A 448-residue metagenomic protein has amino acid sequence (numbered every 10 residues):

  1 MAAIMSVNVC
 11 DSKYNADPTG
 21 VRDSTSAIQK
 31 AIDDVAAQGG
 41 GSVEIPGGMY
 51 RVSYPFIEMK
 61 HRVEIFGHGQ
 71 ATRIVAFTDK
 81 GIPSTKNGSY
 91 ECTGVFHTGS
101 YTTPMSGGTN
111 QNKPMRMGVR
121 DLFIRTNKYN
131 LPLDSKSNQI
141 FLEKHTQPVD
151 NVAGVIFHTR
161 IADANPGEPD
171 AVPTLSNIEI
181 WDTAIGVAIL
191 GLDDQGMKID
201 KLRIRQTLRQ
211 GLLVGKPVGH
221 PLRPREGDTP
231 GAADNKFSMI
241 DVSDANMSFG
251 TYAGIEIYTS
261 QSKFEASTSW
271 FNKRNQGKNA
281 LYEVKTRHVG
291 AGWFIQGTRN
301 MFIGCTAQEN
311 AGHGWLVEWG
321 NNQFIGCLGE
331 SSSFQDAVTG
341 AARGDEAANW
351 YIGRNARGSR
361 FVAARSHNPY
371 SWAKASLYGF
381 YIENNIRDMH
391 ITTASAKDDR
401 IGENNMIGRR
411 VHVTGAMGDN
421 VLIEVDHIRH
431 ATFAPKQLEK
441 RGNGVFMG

Functional and structural regions predicted by a protein language model:
M1-K30: Right-handed parallel beta-helix/beta-solenoid
S12-R22, V152-I156, I161-A162, R287-A291: Glycine-rich phosphate-binding "P-loop"
T25, Q29, D33, Q38-E64 (+2 more regions): N-terminal extracellular ligand-recognition/capping segment immediately after the signal peptide
G40-G41, Y54-P55, Q70, V75-D79 (+10 more regions): Short glycine/acidic-rich loop motifs that flank beta-strands on beta-rich extracellular proteins
P46, S53, K60, F66-H68 (+29 more regions): Feature marks extracellular polysaccharide-active and adherence modules
I57, V63-V75, K86-K113, G118: Hydrophobic or amphipathic alpha-helical targeting/insertion segments
Q111-G250, Q276, L281-Y282: Right-handed parallel beta-helix
N384-G448: Leucine-rich solenoid repeat scaffolds
